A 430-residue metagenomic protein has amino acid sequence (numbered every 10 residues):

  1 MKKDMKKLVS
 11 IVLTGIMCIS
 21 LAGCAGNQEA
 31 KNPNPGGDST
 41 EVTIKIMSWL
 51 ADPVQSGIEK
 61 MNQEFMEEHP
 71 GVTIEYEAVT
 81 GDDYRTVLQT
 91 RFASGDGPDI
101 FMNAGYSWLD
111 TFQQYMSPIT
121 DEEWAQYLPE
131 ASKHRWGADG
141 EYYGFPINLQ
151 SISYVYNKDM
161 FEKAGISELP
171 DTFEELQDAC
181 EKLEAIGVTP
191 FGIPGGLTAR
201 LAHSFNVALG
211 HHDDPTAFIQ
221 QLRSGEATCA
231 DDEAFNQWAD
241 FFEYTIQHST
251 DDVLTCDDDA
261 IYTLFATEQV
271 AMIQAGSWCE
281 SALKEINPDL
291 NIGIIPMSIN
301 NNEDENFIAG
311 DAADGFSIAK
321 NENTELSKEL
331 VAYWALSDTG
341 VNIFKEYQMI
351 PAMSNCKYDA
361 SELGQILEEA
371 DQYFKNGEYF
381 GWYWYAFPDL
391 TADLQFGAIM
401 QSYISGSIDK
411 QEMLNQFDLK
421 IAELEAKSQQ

Functional and structural regions predicted by a protein language model:
M1-K45, E67, E123-W124, N415 (+1 more regions): Short, low-complexity disordered leader/linker segments with a strong preference for bacterial N-terminal type II
S48-W49, W108, D240-N323: Extracytoplasmic/periplasmic substrate-binding proteins
Q63, E67-E68, T73, G140 (+4 more regions): Extracytoplasmic/periplasmic substrate-recognition and gating elements
E64-A131, D159-D171, A271-M272, A352 (+1 more regions): Extracytoplasmic "Venus flytrap"/periplasmic binding protein-like
G71, G137, G310, M349-N355 (+1 more regions): C-terminal capping/gating helix-and-loop segments adjacent to ligand/active sites or protein-protein/ligand interfaces
A104-S153, E162, D171, Q177 (+5 more regions): Hinge/lid segment of periplasmic solute-binding proteins
D110-Q114, S132-L169, V188, P194-R223 (+3 more regions): Periplasmic solute-binding protein
K182, S224-L254: Glycine-centered hinge/linker elements that transmit conformational signals in sensory and ligand-binding systems
